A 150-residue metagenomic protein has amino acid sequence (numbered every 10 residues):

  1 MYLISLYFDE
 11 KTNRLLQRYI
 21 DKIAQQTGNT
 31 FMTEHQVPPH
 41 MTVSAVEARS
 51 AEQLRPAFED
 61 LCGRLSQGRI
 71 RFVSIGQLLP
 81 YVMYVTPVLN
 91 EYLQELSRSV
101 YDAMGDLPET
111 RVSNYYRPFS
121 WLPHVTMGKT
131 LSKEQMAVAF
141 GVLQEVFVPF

Functional and structural regions predicted by a protein language model:
M1-R69, E91-P149: Basic, often amphipathic N-terminal segments
G76-Q77: Long, low-complexity, Ser/Thr/Gly/Pro-rich intrinsically disordered segments that act as flexible linkers and assembly
V82-Q94: Short, low-order "capping/linker" segments at domain edges
